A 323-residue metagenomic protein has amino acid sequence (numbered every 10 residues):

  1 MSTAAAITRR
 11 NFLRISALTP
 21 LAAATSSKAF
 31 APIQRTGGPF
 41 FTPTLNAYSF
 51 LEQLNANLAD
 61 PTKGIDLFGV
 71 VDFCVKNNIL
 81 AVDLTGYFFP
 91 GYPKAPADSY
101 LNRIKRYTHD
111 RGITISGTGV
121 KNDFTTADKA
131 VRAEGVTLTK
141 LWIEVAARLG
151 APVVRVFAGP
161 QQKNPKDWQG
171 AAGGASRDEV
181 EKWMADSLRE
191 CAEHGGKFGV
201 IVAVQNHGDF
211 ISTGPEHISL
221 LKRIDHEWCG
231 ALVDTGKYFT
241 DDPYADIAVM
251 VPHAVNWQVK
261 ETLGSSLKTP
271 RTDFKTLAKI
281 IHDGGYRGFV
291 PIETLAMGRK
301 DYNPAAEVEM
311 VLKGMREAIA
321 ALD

Functional and structural regions predicted by a protein language model:
S2-V153, G170, A175-K182, H226 (+4 more regions): N-terminal pre-domain/capping segments
L45-N46, V156, H253-E261, I292: Non-cysteine beta-strand/loop elements that form the S-adenosyl-L-methionine
V82, E181, A185-I280: Acidic/histidine-rich catalytic cores of soluble enzymes
D83, G117-G119, R155, A203 (+2 more regions): Conserved beta-strand positions in the central sheet of alpha/beta enzyme cores
I113, V200, G284-G288: A short helix->loop->beta-strand "cap" motif at the edges of active sites that frequently abuts
A146-G170, F198-H207: Active-site groove signature of glycoside hydrolases
K260-S266, F289-Y302: Active-site clefts of carbohydrate-active enzymes
K275, H282, F289-E293: H/E-rich (His + Asp/Glu) clusters that bind or coordinate divalent metals
